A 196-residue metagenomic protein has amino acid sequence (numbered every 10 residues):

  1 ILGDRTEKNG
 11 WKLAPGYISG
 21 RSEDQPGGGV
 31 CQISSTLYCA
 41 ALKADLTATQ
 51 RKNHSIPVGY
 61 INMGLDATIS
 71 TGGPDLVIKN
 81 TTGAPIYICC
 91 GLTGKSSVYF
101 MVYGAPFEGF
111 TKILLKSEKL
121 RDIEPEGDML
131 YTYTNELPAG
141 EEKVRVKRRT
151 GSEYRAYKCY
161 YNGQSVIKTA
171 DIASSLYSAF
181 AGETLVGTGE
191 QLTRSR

Functional and structural regions predicted by a protein language model:
I1-R196: Well-ordered beta-sheet/strand-loop patches within structured domains
